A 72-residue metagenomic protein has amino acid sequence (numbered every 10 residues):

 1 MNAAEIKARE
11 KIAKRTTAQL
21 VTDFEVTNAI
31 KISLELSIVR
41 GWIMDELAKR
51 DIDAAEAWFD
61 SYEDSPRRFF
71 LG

Functional and structural regions predicted by a protein language model:
M1-G72: Extended, charge-rich alpha-helical interface modules
